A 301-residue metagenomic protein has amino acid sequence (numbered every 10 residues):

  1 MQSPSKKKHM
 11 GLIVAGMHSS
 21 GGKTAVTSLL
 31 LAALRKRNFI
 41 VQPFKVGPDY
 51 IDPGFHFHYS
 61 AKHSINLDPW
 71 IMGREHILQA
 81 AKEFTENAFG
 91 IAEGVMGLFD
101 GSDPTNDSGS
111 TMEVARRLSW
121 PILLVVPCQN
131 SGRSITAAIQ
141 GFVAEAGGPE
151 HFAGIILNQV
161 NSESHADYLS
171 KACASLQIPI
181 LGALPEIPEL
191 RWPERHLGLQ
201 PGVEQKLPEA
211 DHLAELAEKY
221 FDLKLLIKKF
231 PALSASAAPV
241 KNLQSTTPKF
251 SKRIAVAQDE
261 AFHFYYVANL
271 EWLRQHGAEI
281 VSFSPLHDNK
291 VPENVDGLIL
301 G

Functional and structural regions predicted by a protein language model:
P4-A25, L31-L118, V126-G154, E163-D167: ATP-dependent carboxylate-amine ligase catalytic core
G11, F39-I40, S251-R253, E279: Residues that mark the start of a beta-strand
L30, L34-R35, C173, L273-G277: Hydrophobic alpha-helical packing residues
K45-V46, P179-P188, E279-L286: Beta-strand->loop->alpha-helix junctions that form or flank phosphate-binding loops in nucleotide-handling enzymes
V95, Q258, L300-G301: Glycine-rich beta-strand-to-loop/alpha-helix junction loops that act as flexible
G132-T246: Internal gly/pro-rich beta-alpha loop/helix module that stabilizes soluble enzyme cofactors or their anionic handles
K252-Q275: Short, charged N-terminal beta->alpha structural module
V267, E271-G301: Flexible gly/pro-rich beta->alpha loop and the following alpha-helix that scaffold active-site loops
